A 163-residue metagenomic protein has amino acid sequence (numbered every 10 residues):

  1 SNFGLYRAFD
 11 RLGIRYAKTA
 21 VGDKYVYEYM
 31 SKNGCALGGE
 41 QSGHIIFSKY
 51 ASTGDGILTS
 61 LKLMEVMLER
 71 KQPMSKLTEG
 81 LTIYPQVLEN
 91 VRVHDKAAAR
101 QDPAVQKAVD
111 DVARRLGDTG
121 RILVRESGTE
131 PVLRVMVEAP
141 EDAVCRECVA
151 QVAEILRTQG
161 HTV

Functional and structural regions predicted by a protein language model:
S1-V163: Phosphate-binding and adjacent anionic-ligand microenvironments
